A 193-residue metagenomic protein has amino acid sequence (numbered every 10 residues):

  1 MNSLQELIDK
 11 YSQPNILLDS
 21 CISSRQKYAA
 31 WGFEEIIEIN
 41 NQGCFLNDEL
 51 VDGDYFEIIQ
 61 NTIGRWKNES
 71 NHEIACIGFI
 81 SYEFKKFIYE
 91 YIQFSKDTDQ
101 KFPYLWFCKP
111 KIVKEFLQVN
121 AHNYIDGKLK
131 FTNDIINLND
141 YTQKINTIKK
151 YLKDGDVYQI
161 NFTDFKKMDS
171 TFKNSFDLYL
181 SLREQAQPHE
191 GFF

Functional and structural regions predicted by a protein language model:
M1-F193: Extended alpha-helical targeting/anchoring segments, especially N-terminal organellar/secretory targeting helices
